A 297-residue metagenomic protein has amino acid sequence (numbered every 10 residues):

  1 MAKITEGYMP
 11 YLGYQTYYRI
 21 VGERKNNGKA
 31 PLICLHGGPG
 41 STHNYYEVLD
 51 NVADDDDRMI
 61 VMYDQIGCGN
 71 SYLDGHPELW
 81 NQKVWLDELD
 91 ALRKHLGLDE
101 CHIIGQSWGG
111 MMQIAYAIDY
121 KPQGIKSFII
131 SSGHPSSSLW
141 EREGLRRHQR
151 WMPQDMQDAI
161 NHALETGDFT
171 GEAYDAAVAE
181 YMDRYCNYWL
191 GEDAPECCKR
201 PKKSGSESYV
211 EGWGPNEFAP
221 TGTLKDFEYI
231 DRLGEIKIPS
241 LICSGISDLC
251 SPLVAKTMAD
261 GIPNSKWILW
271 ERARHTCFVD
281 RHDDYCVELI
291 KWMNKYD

Functional and structural regions predicted by a protein language model:
M1-Q15: N-terminal cap/lid segment of alpha/beta-hydrolase-fold proteins
Y14-D74, E78: Conserved HGGG/HGGXW glycine-rich cap/lid loop of the alpha/beta-hydrolase fold
V61-W108: Active-site loop/oxyanion-hole signature of alpha/beta-hydrolase fold enzymes
K94-E100, P122, K237-I238, N264: Active-site acidic short loop of glycosyltransferases
D99-E143: Conserved hydrolase catalytic core segment
H148-W151, D155-I238, T257: Alpha/beta-hydrolase
T223-A273: Conserved loop-alpha-helix segment in the C-terminal half of the alpha/beta-hydrolase fold that carries the catalytic
N264-D297: Catalytic active-site module of serine/aspartate enzymes centered on a nucleophile-bearing elbow/loop
